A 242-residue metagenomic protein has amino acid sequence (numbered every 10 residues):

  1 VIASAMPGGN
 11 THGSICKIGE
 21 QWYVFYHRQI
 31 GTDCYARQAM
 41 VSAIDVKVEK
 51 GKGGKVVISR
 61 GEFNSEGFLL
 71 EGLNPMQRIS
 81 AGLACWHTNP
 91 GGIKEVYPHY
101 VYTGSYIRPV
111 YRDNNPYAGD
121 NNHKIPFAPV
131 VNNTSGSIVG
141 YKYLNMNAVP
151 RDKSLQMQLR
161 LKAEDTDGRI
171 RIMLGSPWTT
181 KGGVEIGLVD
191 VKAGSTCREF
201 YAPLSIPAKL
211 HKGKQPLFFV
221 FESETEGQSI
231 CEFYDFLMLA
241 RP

Functional and structural regions predicted by a protein language model:
V1-E185, K192-P242: Carbohydrate-active catalytic/glycan-binding domains of CAZyme proteins, especially the secreted or lumenal ectodomains
